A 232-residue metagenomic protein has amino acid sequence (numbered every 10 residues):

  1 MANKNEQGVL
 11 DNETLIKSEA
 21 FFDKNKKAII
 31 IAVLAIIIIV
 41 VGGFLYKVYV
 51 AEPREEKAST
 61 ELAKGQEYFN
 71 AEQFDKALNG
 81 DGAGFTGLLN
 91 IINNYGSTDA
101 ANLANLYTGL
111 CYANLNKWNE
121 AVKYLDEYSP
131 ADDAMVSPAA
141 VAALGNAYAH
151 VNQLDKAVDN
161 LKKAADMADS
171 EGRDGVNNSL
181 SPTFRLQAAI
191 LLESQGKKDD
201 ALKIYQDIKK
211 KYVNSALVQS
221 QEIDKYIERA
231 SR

Functional and structural regions predicted by a protein language model:
M1-A35: N-terminal positive-inside, membrane-proximal cytosolic segments immediately preceding the first
E52, N94-A101, L115, P130-P138 (+2 more regions): Short solvent-exposed coil/turn linkers within tandem alpha-helical repeat scaffolds
